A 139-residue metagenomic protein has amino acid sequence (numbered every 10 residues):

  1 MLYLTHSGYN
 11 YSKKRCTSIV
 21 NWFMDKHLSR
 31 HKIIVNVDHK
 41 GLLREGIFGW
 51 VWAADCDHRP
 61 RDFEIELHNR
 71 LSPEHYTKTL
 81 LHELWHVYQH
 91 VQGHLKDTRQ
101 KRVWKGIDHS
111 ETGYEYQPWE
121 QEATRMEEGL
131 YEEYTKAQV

Functional and structural regions predicted by a protein language model:
M1-Y11, I33-R44: Hydrophobic or amphipathic, alpha-helical segments that drive membrane association/targeting
N10, K14, E74-H75, T79 (+1 more regions): Soluble non-cytosolic domains of exported or imported proteins
Y11-K32: Zn2+-dependent metallopeptidase catalytic core
N21, K32-L42, W50, G106: Active-site hotspot residues in diverse enzymes, especially metal/ion-binding acidic/histidine motifs
K40-E74, V91: Active-site scaffold of zinc-dependent metalloenzymes
E74, H90-Q121, R125: Post-HEXXH active-site segment of zinc metalloproteases
K78-H90: Active-site recognition of the HExxH zinc-binding catalytic motif
E127-V139: Long, well-structured alpha-helical subdomains associated with metal-dependent extracellular/ecto-lumenal hydrolases
